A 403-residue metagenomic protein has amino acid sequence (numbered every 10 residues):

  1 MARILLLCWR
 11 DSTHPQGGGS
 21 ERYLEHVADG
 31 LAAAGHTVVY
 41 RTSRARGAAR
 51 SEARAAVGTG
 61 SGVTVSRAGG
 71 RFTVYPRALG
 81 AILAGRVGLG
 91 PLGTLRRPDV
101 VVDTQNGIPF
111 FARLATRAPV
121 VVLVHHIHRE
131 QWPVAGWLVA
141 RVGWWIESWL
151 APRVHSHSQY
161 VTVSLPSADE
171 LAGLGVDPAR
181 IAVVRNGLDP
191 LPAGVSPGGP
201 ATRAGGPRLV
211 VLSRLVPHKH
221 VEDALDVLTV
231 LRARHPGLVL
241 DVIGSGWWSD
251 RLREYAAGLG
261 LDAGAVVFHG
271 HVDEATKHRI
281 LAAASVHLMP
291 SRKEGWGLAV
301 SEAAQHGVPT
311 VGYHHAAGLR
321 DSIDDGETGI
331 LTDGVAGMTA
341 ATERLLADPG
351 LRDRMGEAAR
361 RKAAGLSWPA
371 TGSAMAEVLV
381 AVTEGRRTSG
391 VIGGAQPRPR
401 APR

Functional and structural regions predicted by a protein language model:
V139-Y160: Membrane-proximal helix-turn-helix segments that form the acceptor-binding/catalytic region of lipid-linked
V161, P197-R232, D241: Conserved donor-binding/catalytic core segment of Leloir-type glycosyltransferases
P166, G187: Carbohydrate-associated surface elements
R253-V272: Nucleotide-activated donor-binding/catalytic signature segment of Leloir-type glycosyltransferases, i.e., the conserved
H271-V272, R279-A284: Short alpha-helical donor nucleotide-sugar binding micro-motif in glycosyltransferases
R292: Aromatic "clamp/platform" in nucleotide-sugar-dependent glycosyltransferases that forms part of the donor/acceptor
P309-Y313, I323: Short hydrophobic beta-strand element within catalytic cores of glycosyltransferases and related nucleotide-activated
D324-A336, R344-G350: Conserved acidic donor-binding segment of nucleotide-sugar-dependent glycosyltransferases
